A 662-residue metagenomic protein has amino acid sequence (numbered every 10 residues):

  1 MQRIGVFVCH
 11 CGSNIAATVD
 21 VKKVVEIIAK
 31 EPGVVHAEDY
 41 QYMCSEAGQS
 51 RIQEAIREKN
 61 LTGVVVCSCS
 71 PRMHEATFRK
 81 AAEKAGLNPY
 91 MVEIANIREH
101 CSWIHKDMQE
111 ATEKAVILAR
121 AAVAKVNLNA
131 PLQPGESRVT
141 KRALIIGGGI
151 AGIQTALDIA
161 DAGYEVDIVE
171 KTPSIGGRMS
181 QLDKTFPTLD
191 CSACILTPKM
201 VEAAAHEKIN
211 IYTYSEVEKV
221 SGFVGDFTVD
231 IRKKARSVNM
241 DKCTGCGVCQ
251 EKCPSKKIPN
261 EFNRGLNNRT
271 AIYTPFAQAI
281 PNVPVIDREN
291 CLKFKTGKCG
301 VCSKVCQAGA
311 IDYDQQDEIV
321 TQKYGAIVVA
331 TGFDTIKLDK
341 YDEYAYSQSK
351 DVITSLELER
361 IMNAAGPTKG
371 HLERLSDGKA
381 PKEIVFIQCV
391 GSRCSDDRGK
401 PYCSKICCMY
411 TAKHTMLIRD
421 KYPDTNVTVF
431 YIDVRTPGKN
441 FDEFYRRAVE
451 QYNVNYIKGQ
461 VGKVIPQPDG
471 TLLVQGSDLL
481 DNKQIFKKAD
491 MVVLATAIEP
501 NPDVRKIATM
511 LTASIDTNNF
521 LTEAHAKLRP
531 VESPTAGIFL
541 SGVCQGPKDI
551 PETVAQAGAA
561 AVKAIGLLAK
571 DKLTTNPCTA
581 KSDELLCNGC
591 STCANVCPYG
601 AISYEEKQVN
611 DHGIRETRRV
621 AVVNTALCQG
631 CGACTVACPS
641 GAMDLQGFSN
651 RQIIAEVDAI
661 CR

Functional and structural regions predicted by a protein language model:
M1-R662: Residues forming the flavin
